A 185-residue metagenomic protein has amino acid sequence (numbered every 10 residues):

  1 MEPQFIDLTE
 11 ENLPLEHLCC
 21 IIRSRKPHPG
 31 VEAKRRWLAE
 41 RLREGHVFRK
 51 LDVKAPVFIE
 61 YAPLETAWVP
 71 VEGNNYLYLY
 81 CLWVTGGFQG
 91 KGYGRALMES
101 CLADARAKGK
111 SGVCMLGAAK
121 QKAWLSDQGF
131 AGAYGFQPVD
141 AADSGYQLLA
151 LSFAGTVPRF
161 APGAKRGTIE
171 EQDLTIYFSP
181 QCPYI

Functional and structural regions predicted by a protein language model:
M1-D52, Y184: Short amphipathic alpha-helix that is part of the acyltransferase structural core
K54-T66, Y78, W83: Conserved beta-strand in the GNAT
T66-L79, Q89: A conserved beta-turn-beta hairpin within the catalytic core of GNAT-like acetyltransferases that forms part
V84, G90-A105: Conserved acetyl-CoA-binding loop-helix of GNAT-fold acetyltransferases
A105-A123: Conserved GNAT acetyl-CoA-binding A-motif
L116-G117, G132-A150: Conserved catalytic-core motifs of GNAT/GCN5-like acyltransferases
D143-K165: C-terminal "cap" of GNAT-fold acetyltransferases
A164-Y184: Local sequence-structure signature of Cys/Sec-based thiol-disulfide redox active-site neighborhoods
